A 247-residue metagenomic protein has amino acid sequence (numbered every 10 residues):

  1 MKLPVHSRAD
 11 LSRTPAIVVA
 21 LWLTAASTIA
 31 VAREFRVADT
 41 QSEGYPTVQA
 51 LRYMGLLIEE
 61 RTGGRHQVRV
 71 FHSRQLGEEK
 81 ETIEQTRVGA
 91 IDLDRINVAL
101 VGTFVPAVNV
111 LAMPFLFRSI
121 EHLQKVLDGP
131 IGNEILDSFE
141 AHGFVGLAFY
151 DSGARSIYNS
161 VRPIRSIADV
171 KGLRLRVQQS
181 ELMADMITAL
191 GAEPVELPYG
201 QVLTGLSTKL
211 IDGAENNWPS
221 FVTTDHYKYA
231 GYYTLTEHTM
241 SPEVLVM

Functional and structural regions predicted by a protein language model:
M1-S12: N-terminal secretory signal peptides that target proteins for export/translocation
T14-P15, I211: Intrinsically disordered, low-complexity regions enriched in Ser/Pro/Gly/Gln/His and often acidic
P15-A26: Bacterial N-terminal signal peptides
T28-A32: Sec/Tat signal peptide C-region and signal peptidase I cleavage site
R33-H122, P130-N133, D137-M247: N-terminal secretory/targeting leader peptides
